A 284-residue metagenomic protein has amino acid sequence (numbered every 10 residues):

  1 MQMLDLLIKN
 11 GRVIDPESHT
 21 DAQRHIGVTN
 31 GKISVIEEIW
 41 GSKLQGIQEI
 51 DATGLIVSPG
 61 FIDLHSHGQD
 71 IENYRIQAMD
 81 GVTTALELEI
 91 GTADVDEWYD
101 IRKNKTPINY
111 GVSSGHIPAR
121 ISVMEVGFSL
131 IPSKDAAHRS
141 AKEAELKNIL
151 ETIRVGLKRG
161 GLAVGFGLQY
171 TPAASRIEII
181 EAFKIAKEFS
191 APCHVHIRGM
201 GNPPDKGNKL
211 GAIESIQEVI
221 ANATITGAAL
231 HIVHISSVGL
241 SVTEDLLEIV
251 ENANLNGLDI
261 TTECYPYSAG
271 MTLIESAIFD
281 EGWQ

Functional and structural regions predicted by a protein language model:
M1-L7, R12-P59: Histidine-rich, glycine-flanked metal-binding segment
G11, G31, G54, H65 (+5 more regions): Divalent metal-coordination and catalytic microenvironments
A52, I56, E72-G165, P192 (+2 more regions): Divalent-metal coordination cores built from histidine and acidic residues
G60-H67: Metallo-beta-lactamase
H67-Q69, I90-G91, G115-A119, Q169-T171 (+3 more regions): Active-site beta-loop-alpha junctions enriched in small/polar residues
Y74, V95, S175-E178, P203-I220 (+2 more regions): Histidine/acidic-residue-rich catalytic or RNA/ligand-binding cores of hydrolases and nuclease-related proteins
R102, T106, P118, E125-L130 (+6 more regions): Polyanionic/metal-chelating signatures
L146, V155-I216: Divalent metal-binding pocket/active-site signature
